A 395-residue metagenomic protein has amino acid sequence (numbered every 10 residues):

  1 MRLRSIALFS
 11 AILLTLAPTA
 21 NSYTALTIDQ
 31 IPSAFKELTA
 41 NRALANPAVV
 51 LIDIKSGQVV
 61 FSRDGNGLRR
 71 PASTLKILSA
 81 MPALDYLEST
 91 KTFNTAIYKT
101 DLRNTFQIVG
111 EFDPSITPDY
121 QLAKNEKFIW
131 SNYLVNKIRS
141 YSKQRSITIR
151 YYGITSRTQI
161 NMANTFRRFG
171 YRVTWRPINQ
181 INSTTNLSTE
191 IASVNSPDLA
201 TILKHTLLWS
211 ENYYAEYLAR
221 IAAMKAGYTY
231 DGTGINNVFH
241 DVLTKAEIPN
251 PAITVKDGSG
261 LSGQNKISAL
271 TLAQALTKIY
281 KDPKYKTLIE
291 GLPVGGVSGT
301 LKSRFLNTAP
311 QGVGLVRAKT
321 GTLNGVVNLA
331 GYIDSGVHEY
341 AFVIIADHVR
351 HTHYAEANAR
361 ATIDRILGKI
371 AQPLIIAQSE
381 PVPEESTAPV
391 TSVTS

Functional and structural regions predicted by a protein language model:
F9-L16: Bacterial N-terminal signal peptides
P18-G67, S89, N136-K143: Beta-lactamase-like hydrolase cores
A48-I52, V60-F61, L78, A96-Y98 (+4 more regions): Soluble periplasmic/extracytoplasmic beta-strand elements of cell-envelope proteins
G57, P71-S89, T206, F342: Active-site SXXK
V60-S62, A226-T394: Small-residue-rich helix-loop
Y86-R103, R172-Q180, Y285-L288: Short, well-structured active-site flanking segments
A96-T155: Active-site-adjacent, His/Asp/Glu-enriched structural segments that form or flank metal-binding and acid/base networks
E126, K137-G291: A small/polar active-site loop signature that marks catalytic segments
